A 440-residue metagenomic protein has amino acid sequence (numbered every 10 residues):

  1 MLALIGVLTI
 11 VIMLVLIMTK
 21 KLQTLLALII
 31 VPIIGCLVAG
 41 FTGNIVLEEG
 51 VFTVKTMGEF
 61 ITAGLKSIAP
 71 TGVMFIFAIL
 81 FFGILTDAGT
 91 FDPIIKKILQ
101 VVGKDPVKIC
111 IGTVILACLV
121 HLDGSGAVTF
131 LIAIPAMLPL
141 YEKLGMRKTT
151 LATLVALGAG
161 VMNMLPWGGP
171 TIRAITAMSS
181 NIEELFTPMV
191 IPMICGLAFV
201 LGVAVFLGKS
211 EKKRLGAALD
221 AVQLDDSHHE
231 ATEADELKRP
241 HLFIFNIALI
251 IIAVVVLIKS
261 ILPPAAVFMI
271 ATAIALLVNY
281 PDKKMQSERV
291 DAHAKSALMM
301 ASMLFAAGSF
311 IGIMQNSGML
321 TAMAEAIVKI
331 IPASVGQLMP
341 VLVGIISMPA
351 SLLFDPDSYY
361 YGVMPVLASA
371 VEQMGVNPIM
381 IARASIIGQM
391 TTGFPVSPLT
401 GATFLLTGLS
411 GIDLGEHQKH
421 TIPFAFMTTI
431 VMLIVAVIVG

Functional and structural regions predicted by a protein language model:
M1-L4, K66-G72, I98-G112, K143-L151 (+4 more regions): Membrane-interfacial loop-to-helix junctions in multi-pass transporters
A3-V7, L28, V38, G43-E48 (+2 more regions): Long, contiguous bundles of hydrophobic transmembrane helices that form the permeation core of multi-pass
L14-K21, F82, L116-S125, A156-M162 (+4 more regions): Transmembrane alpha-helix interface/packing and boundary motifs in multi-pass membrane proteins, characterized by
V15-A27, Y141-T150, D282, D291-A292 (+3 more regions): Membrane-helix interface "capping/anchor" motifs
L26, T56-D92, A265-A266, A273 (+2 more regions): Core transmembrane alpha-helical segments of multi-pass membrane transporters/permeases
M74-F77, G103-A136, F305, I330-I379 (+1 more regions): Hydrophobic alpha-helical transmembrane segments of multi-pass integral membrane proteins, predominantly secondary
P93-I95, V128-L140, G168-M178, A322-M323 (+2 more regions): Re-entrant/interfacial helical elements at transmembrane boundaries that shape and gate the permeation pathway
P139-D225, L237, N377, I387 (+1 more regions): Membrane-core helix-loop-helix motifs of multi-pass transport proteins
